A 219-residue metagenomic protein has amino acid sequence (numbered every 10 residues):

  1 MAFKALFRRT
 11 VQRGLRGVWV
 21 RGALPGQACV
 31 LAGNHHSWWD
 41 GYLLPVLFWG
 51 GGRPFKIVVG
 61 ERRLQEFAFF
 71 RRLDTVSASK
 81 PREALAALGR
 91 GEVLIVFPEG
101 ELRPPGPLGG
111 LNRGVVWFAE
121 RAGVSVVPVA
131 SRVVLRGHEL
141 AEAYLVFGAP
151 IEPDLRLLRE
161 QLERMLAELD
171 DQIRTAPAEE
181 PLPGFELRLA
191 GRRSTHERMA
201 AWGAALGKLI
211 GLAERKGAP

Functional and structural regions predicted by a protein language model:
M1-H35: Helix-to-loop junction immediately C-terminal to a conserved catalytic motif
M1-R8, Q12, R71, T75 (+2 more regions): Short hydrophobic helices that act as membrane-entry/anchoring signals
V11, W39-L43, G114-W117: Short amphipathic alpha-helical face segments that pack within enzyme cores and frequently flank/anchor catalytic
G14-V18, T75-E83: Glycine-rich, highly charged phosphate/nucleotide-binding loops
R16, R53-F55, L73, E92 (+1 more regions): A structural micro-motif
P25-K80: Catalytic core of membrane glycerolipid acyltransferases/transacylases, capturing the structured, soluble-facing
K80-P219: Non-catalytic C-terminal accessory region of glycerolipid acyltransferases and related lyso-lipid remodeling enzymes
